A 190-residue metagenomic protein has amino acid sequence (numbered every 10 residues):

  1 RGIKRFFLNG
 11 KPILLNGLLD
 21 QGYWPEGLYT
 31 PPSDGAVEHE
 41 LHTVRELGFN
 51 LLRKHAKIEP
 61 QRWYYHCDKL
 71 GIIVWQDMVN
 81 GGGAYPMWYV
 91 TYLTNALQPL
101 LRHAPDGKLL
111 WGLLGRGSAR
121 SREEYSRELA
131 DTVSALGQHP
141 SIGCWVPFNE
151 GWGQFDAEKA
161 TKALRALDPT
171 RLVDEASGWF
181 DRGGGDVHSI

Functional and structural regions predicted by a protein language model:
R1-V44, Y65: N-terminal carbohydrate-binding accessory modules
L41-H42, L51-I190: Substrate-binding/catalytic cleft of secreted carbohydrate-active enzymes, primarily glycoside hydrolases
L47: Metal- or metallocofactor-binding catalytic centers and their adjacent structured scaffolds across diverse enzyme
